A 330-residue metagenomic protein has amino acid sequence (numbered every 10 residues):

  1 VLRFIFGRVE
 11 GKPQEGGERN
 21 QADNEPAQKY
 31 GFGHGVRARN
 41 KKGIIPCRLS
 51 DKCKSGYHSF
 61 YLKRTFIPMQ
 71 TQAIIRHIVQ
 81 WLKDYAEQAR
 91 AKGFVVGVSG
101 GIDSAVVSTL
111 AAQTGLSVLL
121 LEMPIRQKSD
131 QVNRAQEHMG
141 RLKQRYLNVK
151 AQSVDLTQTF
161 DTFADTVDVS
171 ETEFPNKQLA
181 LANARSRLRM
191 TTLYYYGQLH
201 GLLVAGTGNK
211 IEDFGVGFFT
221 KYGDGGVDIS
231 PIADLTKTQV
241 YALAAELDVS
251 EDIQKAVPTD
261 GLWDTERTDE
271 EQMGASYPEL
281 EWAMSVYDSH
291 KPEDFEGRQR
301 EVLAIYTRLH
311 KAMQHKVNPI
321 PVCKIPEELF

Functional and structural regions predicted by a protein language model:
V1-G17, A22-G56: Short, strongly patterned local motifs
R3, A22, K42-G43, K63-T65 (+2 more regions): A detector of low-complexity, intrinsically disordered, Ser/Thr/Gly/Pro/Ala-rich segments
C53-P68: Short, Lys/Arg-enriched N-terminal segments with co-localized hydrophobic residues within the first ~10-30 amino acids
F66-Q70, I74-V96, T109-L119, R126-D130 (+4 more regions): ATP/NTP-dependent adenylation/nucleotidyl-transfer catalytic domains that generate, transfer, or process NMP-activated
G101: Conserved G/P- and acidic residue-centered "switch" motifs that form tight phosphate/ATP-binding loops in soluble
S104: Catalytic nucleophile loop
L188: His/acidic metal-ligating clusters that form di-metal
